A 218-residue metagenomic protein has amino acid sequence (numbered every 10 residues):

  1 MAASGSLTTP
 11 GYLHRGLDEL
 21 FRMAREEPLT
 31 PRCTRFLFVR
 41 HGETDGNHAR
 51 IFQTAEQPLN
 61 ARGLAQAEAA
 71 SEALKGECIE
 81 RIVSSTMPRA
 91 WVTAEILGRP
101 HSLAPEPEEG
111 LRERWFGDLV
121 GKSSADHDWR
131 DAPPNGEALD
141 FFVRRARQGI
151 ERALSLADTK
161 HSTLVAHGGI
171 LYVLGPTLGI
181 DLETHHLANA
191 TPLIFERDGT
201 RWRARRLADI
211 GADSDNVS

Functional and structural regions predicted by a protein language model:
G5-E19, A24, P28-H101, P134-D140: Active-site-proximal alpha-helix that buttresses catalytic centers in soluble enzyme cores
F36, D158-G168: Generic beta-sheet signal
T44, I170-L171: Short active-site segment of divalent metal-dependent hydrolases/proteases that encodes the spacing between
Q57-P58, G98-Q148, R206-L207, V217: Phosphate-handling substructures
G76-C78, A153-K160: Glycine-rich phosphate-binding loop signature in dinucleotide/nucleotide-binding domains
S84-S85, R144, V165-A166: Short beta-strand scaffold positions
I96, V173, T177: Active-site signature of alpha/beta-hydrolase-fold catalytic machinery across serine- and Asp/Cys-nucleophile hydrolases
D181-L207: Domain-level recognition of soluble alpha/beta enzyme cores, biased toward histidine phosphatases/phosphomutases
